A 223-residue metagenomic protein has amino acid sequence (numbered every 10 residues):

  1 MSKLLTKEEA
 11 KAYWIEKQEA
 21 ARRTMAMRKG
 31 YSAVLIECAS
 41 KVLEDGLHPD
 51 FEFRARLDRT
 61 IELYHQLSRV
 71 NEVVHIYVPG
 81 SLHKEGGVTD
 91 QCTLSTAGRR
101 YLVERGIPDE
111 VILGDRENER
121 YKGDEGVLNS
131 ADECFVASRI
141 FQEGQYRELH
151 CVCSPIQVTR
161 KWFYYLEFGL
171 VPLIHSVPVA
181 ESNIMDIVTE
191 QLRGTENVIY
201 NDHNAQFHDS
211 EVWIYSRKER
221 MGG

Functional and structural regions predicted by a protein language model:
S2-Y200: A structural signal for short, hydrophobic/glycine-enriched beta-strand patches
I187-G223: Glycine-rich flexible loop motifs, especially short His-Gly-Gly/GGXG/HXGH segments used as catalytic or interaction
